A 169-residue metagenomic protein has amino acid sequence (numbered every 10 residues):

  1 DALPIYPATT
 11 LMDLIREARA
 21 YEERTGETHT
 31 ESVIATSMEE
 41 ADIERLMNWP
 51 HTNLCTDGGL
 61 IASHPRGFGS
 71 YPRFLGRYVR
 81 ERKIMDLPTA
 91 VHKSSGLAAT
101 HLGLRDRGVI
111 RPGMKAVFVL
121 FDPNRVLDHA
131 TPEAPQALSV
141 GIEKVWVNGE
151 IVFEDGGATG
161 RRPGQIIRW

Functional and structural regions predicted by a protein language model:
A2-W169: Active-site microenvironment of metallo-dependent hydrolases
